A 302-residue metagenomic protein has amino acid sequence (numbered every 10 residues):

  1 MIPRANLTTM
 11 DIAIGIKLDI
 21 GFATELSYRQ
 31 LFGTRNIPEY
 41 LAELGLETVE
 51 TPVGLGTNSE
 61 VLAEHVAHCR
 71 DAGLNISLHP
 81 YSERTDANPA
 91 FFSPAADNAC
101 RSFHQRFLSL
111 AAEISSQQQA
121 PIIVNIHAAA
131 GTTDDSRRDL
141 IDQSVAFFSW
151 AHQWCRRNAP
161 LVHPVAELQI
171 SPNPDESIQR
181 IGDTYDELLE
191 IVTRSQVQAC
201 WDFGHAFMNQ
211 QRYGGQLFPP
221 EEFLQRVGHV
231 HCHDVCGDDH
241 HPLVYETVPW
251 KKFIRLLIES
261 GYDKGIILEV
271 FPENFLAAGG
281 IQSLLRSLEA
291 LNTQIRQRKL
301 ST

Functional and structural regions predicted by a protein language model:
M1-L110, S116, S195-Q198, T293-T302: N-terminal pre-domain/capping segments
D11-G21, E47-E50, G73-S77, P121-N125 (+6 more regions): Structural preference for beta-strand elements that scaffold enzyme active sites
I20, T24-Y28, V53-L55, P80-R84 (+5 more regions): Active-site-proximal loop/turn and secondary-structure-junction residues that shape catalytic pockets, frequently
Q30-E39, L62-V66, S136-S149, P172-S195 (+2 more regions): Distinct, well-ordered alpha-helical segments
L31, A87-A99, R138, I178-G182 (+3 more regions): Gly/Pro-rich active-site loop or hairpin
E43-L44, I114, Q119, Q225 (+1 more regions): Structural motif
D71, P89-A199, M208: Active-site acidic/histidine proton-transfer and metal-coordination neighborhood in alpha/beta enzyme cores
P272-T302: Aromatic-rich peripheral "rim/lid" segments of glycoside hydrolase catalytic domains that contact and position glycan
